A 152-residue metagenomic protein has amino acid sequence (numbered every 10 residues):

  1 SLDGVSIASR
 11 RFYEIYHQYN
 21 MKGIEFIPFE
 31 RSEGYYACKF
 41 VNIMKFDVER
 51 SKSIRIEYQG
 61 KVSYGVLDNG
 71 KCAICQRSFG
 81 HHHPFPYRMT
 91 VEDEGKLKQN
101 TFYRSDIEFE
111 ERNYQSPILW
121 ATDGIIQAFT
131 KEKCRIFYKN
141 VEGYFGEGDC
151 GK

Functional and structural regions predicted by a protein language model:
S1-K152: Extended, low-hydrophobicity, polar/charged segments
